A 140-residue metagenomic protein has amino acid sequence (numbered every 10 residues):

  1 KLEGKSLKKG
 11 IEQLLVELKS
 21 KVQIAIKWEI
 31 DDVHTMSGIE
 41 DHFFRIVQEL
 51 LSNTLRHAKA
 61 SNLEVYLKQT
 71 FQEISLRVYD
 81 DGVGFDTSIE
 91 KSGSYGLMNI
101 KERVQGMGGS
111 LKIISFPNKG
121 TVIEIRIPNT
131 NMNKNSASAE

Functional and structural regions predicted by a protein language model:
E3-V22: Short beta-to-alpha transition helix within the HATPase_c
A25-Q48: Conserved short strand/loop->alpha-helix "switch" segment adjacent to the catalytic nucleotide/phosphoryl-transfer site
W28, L76-D80: Conserved DxG motif in ATP/Mg2+-binding regions
E40-L63: Conserved ATP-binding N-box helix of the HATPase_c
N62-Q72, Y79, P117: Short beta-strand/loop element within the Bergerat-fold HATPase_c
V83-G84: Glycine-rich G1-box
I89-E124: ATP phosphate-binding glycine-rich loop and adjacent ATP-lid/helix-beta elements within ATP-binding kinase/ATPase
I125-E140: C-terminal end segment of the histidine kinase catalytic
